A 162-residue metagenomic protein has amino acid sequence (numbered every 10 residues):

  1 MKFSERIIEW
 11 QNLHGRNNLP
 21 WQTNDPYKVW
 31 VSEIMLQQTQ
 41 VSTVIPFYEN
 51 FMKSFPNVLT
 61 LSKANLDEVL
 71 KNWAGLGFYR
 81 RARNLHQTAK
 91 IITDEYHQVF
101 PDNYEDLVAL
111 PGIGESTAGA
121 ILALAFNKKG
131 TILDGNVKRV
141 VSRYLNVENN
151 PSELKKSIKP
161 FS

Functional and structural regions predicted by a protein language model:
F3-S162: Catalytic cores of DNA base-excision repair glycosylases
